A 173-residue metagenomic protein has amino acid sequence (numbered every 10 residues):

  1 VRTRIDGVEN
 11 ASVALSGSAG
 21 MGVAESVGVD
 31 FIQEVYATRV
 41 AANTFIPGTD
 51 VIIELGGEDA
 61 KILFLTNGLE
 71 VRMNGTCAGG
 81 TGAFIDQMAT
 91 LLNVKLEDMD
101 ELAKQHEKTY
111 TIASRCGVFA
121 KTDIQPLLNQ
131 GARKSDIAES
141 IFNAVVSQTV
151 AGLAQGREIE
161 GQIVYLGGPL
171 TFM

Functional and structural regions predicted by a protein language model:
V1, T49-T66, K108: Gly/Thr-rich phosphate-binding beta-strand-loop-beta motif of the actin/hexokinase/Hsp70
V1-V35: N-terminal glycine/serine-rich phosphate-binding loop of ATP-dependent small-molecule kinases, especially carbohydrate
R2-A11, T149-G161: Phosphate/pyrophosphate-binding loops at sites that engage ATP/ADP/AMP, CoA/4′-phosphopantetheine, polyphosphate
G17-S18, E54-D59, T81, G167-L170: A short acidic Gly-Thr/Ser loop motif
A19-G20, A154-M173: Glycine-rich phosphate-binding loops at beta-strand->alpha-helix junctions
N67-K108: Glycine-rich phosphate-binding loop plus the immediately following alpha-helix
A120-G156: Adenine-nucleotide phosphate-binding core of ATP-dependent small-molecule kinases
